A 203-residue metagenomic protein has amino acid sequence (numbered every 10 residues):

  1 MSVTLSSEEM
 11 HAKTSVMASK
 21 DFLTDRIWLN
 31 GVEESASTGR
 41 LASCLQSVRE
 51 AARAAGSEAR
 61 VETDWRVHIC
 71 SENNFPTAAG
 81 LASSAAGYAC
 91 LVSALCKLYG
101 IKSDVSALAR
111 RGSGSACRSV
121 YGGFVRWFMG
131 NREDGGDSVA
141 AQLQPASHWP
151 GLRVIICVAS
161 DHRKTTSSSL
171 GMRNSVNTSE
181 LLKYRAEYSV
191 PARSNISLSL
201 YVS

Functional and structural regions predicted by a protein language model:
M1-A79, S93-K102, G135, A159: ATP-binding N-lobe of GHMP and related small-molecule kinases
E9, A36-G39, A86, D104 (+4 more regions): Conserved active-site and cofactor/substrate-binding residues in soluble primary-metabolism enzymes
S43-E50, A107, R111, N174 (+3 more regions): Charged/polar, solvent-exposed surface patches and flexible loops
S43-S47, R118-M129, Y188-N195: Charged/polar, low-hydrophobicity segments characteristic of intrinsically disordered regions and flexible loops
R53-E58, A107-R111, H162, N195-V202: Noncatalytic linker/hinge segments flanking ATPase motor cores
E58-I155: Gly/Ser-rich oxyanion-binding loop with an adjacent helix/lid that shapes the negatively charged ligand pocket
A146-S203: C-terminal nucleotide
